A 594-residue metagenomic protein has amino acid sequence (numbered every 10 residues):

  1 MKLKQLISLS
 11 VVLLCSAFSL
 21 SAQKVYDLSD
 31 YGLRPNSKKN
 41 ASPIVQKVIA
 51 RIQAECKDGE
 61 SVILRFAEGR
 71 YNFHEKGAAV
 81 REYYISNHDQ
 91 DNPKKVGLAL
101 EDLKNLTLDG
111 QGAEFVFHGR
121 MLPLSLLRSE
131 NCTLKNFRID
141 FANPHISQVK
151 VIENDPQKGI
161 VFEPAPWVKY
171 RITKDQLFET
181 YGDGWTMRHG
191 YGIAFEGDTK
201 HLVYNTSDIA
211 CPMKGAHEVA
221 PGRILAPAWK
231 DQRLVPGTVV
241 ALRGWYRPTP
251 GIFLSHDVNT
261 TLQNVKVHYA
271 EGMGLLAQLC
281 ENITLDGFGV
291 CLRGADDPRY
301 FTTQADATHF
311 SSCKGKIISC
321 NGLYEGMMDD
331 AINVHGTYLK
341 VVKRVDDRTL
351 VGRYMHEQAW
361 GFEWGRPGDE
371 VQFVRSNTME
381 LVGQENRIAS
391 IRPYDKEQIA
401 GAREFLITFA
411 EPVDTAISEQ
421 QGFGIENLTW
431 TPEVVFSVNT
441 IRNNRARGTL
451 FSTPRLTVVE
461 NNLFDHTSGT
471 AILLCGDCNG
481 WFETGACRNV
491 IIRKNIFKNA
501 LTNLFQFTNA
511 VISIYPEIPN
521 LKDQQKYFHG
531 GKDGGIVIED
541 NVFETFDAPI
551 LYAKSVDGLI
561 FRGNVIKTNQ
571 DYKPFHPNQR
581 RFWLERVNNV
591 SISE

Functional and structural regions predicted by a protein language model:
M1-K24: Bacterial Sec-dependent N-terminal signal peptides
Q23-S42: Mature N-terminal, pre-catalytic/accessory segment of carbohydrate-active enzymes
N36, S42-E594: Extracellular parallel beta-helix/beta-solenoid repeat domains
